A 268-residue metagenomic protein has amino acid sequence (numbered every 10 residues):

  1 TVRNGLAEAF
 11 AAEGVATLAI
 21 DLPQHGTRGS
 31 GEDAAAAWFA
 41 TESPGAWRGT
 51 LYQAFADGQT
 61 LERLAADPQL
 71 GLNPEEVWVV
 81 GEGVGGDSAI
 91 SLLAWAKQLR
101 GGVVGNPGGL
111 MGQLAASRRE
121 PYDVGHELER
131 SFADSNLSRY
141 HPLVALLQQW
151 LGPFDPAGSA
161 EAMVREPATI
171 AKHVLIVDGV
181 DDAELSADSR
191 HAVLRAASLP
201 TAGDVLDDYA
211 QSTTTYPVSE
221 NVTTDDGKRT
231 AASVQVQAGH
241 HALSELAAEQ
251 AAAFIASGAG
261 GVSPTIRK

Functional and structural regions predicted by a protein language model:
T1, L6, V79, V84 (+2 more regions): C-terminal, well-structured subdomains that either form a transmembrane helix-short loop-helix hairpin in multi-pass
T1-P68: Cap/lid segment of the alpha/beta-hydrolase catalytic domain
A16-I20, W78-V80, G101-G105, L175-D178 (+1 more regions): Structural recognition of the beta-strand scaffold that forms the well-ordered cores of secreted hydrolase catalytic
A19, G71-P74, G101-V104, T201-D208: Acidic/polar loop patches that form or flank catalytic/metal-binding clefts of enzymes that bind anionic ligands
W47-G58, L151-D155, L185, A247: Phosphate/oxyanion-binding active-site loops and adjacent basic polyanion-contact surfaces
R63-Q69, N73-R118: Primarily recognizes the serine-hydrolase "nucleophile elbow" in alpha/beta-hydrolase and SGNH/GDSL folds
S91-K97, P107, M111-Q113, R119-K228: Serine-hydrolase catalytic core
T224-K268: Catalytic active-site module of serine/aspartate enzymes centered on a nucleophile-bearing elbow/loop
